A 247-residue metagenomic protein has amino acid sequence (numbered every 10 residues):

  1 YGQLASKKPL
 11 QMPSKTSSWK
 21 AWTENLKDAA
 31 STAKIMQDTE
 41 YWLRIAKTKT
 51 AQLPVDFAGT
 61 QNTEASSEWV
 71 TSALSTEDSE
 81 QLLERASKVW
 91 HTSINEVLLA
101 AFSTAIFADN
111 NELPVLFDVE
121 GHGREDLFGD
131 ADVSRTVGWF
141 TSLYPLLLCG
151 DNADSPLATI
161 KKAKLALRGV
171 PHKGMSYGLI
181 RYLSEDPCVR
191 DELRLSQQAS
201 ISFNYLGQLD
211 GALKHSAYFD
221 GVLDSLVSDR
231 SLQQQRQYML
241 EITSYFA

Functional and structural regions predicted by a protein language model:
Y1-K8, L113-E120, D151-K162, Y177-G178 (+1 more regions): Extended, hydrophobic beta-loop-alpha segments that form or line the acyl/peptidyl-thioester binding and transfer paths
Y1-S14, F57, E77-E80, E96 (+3 more regions): Carrier-protein-dependent adenylate-forming modules in NRPS/ANL systems
Q3-K8, P13-E68, H122-E125, D154 (+3 more regions): Short amphipathic alpha-helices and their capping loops
Q3-L4, I45, T104-D109, A166-V170: Short alpha-helical functional segments enriched in proximate histidine and acidic residues
E24, S31, A108, G129-V170 (+1 more regions): A short, structured beta-strand-centered segment in the mid-to-C-terminal lobe of catalytic cores from group-transfer
K34-L43, A153-R168, L193-E241: A short, small/polar-residue-rich loop/turn motif at beta-strand boundaries within alpha/beta enzyme cores
M36-Q37, A58-F128, T141-S142, L157-K162 (+1 more regions): Gly/Ser/Thr-rich phosphate-binding loops and adjoining beta-strand/alpha-helix segments that form adenosine-phosphate
